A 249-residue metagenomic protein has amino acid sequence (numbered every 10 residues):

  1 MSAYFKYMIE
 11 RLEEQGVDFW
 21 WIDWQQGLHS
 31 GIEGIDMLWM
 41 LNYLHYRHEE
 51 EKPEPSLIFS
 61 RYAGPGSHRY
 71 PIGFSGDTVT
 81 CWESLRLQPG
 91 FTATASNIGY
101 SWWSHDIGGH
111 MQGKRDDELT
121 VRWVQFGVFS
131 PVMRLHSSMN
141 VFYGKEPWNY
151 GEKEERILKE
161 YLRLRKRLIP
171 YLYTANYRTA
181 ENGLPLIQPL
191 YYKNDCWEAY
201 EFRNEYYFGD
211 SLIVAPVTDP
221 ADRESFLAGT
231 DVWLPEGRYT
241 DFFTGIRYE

Functional and structural regions predicted by a protein language model:
M1-E249: Catalytic-domain carbohydrate-binding cleft regions of carbohydrate-active enzymes
